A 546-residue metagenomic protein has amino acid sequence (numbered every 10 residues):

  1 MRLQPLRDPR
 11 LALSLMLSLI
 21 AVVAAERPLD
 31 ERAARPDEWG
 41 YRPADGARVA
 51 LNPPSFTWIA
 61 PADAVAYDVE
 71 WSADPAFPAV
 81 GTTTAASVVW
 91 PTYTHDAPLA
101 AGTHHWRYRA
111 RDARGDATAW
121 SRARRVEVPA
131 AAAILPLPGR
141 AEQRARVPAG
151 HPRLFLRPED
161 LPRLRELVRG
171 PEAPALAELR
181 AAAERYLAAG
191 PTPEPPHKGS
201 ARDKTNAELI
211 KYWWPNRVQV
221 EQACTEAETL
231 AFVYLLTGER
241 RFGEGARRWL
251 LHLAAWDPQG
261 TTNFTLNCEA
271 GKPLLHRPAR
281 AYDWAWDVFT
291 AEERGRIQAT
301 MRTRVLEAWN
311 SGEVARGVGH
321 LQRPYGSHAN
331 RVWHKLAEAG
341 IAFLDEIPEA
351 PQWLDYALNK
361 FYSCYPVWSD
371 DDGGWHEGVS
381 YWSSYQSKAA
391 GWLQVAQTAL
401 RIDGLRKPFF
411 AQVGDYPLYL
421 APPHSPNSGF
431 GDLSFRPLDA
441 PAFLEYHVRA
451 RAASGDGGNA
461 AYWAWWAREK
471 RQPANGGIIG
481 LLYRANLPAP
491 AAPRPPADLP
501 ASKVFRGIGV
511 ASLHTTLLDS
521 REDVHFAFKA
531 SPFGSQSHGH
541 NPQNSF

Functional and structural regions predicted by a protein language model:
R27-A62: Pro/Thr/Ser/Gly-rich low-complexity, intrinsically disordered linker/stalk tracts
D68-A101: Recognizes extended acidic, P/S/T-rich segments that occur within or adjacent to Ig-like beta-sandwich modules
A113-A130: Extracellular fibronectin type III
H151-G170, C224-R240, L251-G260, P273-E293 (+6 more regions): Well-ordered alpha-helical scaffold segments within catalytic/enzyme domains
A182-P191, G245-T261, R296-G319, Q352-G373 (+1 more regions): Long, well-ordered core segments of solenoidal/helical folds
K211-W214, P273-S380, A390-Q394, L482-P500: Active-site lining segments of carbohydrate-active enzymes
Y381-F546: Extended polysaccharide-engagement surfaces of secreted carbohydrate-active enzymes
